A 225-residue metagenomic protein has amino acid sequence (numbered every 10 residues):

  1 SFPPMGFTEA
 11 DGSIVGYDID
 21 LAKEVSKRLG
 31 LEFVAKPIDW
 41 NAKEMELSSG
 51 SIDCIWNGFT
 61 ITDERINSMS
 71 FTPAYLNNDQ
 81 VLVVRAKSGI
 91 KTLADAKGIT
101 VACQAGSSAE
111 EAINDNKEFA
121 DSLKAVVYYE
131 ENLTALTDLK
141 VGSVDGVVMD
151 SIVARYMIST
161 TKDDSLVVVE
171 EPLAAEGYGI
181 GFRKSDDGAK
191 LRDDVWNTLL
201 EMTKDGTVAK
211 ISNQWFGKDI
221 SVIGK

Functional and structural regions predicted by a protein language model:
S1-G58, D205: Extracytoplasmic small-molecule ligand-binding "clamshell" domains of the periplasmic binding protein/Venus flytrap
M5-D11, A22-L31, A109-Y129, I158-D163: Ligand-binding cleft/hinge of the Venus flytrap
I19, V34-M45, S88, V126-V141 (+1 more regions): Short helix-initiation/N-cap motifs at beta->coil->alpha
I19-R28, I99-T100, A105-S108, I180-W215: Extended ligand-binding regions for polar small-molecule ligands
A42-M45, G58-N67, A112-K117, K140 (+1 more regions): A ligand-binding cleft/hinge motif common to bilobed small-molecule-binding domains
P73, V84-V101: Flexible hinge/capping segments at coil-to-helix
L76-V84, S159-L200, F216-K225: Periplasmic-binding protein-like
S108-V127, K162-V168, L199-K225: Ligand-binding clefts/hinges and TM-proximal coupling segments of bilobed small-molecule sensing domains
